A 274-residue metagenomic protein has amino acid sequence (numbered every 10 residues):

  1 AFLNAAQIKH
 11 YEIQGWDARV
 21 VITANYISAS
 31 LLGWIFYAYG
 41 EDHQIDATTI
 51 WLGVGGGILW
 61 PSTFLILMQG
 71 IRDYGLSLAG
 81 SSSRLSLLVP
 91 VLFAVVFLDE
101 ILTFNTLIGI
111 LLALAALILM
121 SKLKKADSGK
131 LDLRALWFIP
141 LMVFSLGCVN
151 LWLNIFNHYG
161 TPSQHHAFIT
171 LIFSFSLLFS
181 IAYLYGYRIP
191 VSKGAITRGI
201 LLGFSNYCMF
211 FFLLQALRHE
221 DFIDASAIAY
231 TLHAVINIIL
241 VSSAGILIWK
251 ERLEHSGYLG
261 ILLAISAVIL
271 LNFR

Functional and structural regions predicted by a protein language model:
A1-R274: Polytopic alpha-helical membrane proteins, predominantly small-molecule transporters/carriers
